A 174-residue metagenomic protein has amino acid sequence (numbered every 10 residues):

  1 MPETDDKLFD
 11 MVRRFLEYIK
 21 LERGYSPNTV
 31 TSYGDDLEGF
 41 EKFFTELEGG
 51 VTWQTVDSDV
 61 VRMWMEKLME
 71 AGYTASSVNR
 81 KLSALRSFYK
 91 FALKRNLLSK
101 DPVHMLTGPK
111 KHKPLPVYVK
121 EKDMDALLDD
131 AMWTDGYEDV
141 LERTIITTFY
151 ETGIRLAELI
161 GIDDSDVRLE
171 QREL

Functional and structural regions predicted by a protein language model:
M1-L174: Conserved catalytic core of the tyrosine transesterase superfamily
